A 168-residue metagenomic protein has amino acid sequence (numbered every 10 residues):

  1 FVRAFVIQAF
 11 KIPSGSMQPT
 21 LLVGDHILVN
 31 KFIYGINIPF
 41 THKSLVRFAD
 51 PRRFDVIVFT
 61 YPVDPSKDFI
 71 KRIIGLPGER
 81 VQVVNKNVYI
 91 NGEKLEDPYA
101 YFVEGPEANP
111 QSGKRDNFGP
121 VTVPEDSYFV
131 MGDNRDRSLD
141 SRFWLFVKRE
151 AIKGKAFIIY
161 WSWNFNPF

Functional and structural regions predicted by a protein language model:
F1-F5: Hydrophobic membrane-insertion alpha-helices, especially the h-region of bacterial N-terminal signal peptides
V6-K11, S16-F168: Soluble "head" domains of membrane/secretory-pathway proteins
